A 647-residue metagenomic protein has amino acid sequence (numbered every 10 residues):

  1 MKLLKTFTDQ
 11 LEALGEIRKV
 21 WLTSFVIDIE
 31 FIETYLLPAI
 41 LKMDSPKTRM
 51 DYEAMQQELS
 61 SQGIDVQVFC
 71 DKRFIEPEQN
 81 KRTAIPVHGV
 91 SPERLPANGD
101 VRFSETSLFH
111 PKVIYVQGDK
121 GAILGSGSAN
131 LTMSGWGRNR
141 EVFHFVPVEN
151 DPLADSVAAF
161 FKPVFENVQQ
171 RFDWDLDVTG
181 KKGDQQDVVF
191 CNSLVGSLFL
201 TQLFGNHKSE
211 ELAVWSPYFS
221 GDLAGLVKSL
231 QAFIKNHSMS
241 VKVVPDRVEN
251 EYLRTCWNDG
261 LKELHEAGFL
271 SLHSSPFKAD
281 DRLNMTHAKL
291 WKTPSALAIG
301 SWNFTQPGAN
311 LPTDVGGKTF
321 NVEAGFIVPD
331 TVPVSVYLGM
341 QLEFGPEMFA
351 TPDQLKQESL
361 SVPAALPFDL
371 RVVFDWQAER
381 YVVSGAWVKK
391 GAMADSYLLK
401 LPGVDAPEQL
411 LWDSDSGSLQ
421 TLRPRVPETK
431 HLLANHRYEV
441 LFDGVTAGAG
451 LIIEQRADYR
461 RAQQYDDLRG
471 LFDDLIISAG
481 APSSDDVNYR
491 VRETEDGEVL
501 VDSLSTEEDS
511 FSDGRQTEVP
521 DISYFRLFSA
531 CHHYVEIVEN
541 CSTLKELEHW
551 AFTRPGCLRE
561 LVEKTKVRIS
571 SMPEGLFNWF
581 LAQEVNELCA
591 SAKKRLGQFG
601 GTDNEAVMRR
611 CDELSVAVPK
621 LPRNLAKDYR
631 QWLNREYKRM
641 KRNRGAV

Functional and structural regions predicted by a protein language model:
M1-G127, T132-A296, T305-V647: Terminal interaction modules at protein C-ends
